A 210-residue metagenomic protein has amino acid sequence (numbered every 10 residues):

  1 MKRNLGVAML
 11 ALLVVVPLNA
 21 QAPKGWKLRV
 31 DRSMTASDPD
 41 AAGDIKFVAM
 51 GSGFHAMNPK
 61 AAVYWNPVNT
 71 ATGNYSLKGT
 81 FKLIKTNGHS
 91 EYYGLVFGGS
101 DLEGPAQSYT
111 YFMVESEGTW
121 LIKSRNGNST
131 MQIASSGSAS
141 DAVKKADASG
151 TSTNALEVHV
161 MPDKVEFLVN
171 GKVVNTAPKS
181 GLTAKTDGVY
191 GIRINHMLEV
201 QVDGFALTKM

Functional and structural regions predicted by a protein language model:
A8-V15: Bacterial N-terminal signal peptides
V16-A20: Sec/Tat signal peptide C-region and signal peptidase I cleavage site
Q21-K78, I84-N87, K164: Low-complexity, Ser/Thr/Pro/Gly-rich disordered linker/stalk regions
K60-T130: Secretory/extracellular carbohydrate-interaction modules and structurally similar beta-sandwich "look-alikes"
V63-N69, D141-A148, I192: Beta-strand-rich interaction surfaces with strong enrichment in secreted/lumenal proteins
S129-A155: Short, aromatic/His-centered strand-loop micro-motif at the edge of beta-sheets
S149-P178: Carbohydrate-binding surfaces in secreted/extracellular proteins
A177-D203: Flexible glycan-contacting loops in extracellular carbohydrate-active proteins
